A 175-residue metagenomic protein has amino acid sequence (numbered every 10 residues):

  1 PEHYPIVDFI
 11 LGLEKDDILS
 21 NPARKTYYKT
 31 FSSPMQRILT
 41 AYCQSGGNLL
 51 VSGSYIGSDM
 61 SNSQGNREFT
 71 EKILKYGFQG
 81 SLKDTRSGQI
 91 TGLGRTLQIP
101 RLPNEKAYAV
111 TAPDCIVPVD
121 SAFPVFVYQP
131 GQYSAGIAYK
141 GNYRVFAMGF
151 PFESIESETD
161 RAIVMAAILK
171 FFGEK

Functional and structural regions predicted by a protein language model:
P1-E2, G136: Short amphipathic alpha-helices and their capping/turn segments at secondary-structure boundaries
E2-V7, Q44-L49, Y143-R144, K175: Loop/turn elements at helix/coil->beta-strand transitions in domains of secreted/extracellular proteins
Y4-L19, G53-S54, M148-F150: Short loop/turn segments at strand-loop or loop-helix junctions that form parts of catalytic or ligand-binding pockets
E14-V110, D120-A122, P130: A glycine-rich, often tryptophan-bearing local segment used as a flexible ligand/cofactor-contacting loop or short
S61, G65-K83, P118-F123, G131-K175: Extracellular ligand-binding/catalytic regions of CAZymes and related secreted enzymes and adhesion modules
A112-C115, P124: Glycan-recognition and catalytic regions of carbohydrate-active enzymes
